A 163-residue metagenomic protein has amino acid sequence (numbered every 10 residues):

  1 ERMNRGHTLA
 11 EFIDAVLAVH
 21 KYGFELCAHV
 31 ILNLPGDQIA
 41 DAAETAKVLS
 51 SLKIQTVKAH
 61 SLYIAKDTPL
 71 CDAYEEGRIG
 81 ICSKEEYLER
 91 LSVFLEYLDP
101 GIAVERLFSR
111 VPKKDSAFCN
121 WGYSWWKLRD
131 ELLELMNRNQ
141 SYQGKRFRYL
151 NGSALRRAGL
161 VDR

Functional and structural regions predicted by a protein language model:
E1-G23, I31-L52, L70-E86: Conserved non-cysteine loop/helix-boundary elements of the Radical SAM core domain that shape
R2, F24, A46, S50 (+4 more regions): Functionally constrained cores in energy, signaling, and assembly domains
N4-D14, V48-H60, S92-D99, R157: Phosphate-binding glycine-rich loops and adjacent basic patches that engage nucleotide phosphates, nucleic-acid
L26-L32, A59-S61, R106-F108: A cross-domain feature marking catalytic cores of carbohydrate-active enzymes and several ubiquitous metabolic/repair
T56, I64-R163: Auxiliary Fe-S-binding modules of radical SAM enzymes
